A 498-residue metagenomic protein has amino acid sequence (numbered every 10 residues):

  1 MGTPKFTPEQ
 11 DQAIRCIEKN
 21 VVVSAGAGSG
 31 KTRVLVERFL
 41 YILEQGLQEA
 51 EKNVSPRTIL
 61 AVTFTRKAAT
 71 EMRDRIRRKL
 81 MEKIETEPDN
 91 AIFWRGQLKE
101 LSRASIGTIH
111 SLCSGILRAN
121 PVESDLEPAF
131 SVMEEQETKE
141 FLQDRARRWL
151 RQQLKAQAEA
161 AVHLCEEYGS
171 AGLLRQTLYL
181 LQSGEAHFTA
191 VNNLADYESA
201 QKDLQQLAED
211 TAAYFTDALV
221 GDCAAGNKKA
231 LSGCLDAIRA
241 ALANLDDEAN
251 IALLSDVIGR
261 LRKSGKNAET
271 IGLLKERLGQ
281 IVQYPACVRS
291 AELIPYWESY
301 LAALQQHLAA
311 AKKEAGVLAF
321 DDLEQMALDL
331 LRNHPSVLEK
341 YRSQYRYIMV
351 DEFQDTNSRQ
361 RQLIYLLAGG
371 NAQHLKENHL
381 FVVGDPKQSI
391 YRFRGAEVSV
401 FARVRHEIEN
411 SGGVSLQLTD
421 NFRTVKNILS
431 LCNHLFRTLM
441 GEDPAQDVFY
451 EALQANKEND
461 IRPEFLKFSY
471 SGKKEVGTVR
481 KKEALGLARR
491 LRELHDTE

Functional and structural regions predicted by a protein language model:
M1-G26, L40, Q45-Q48, A240 (+6 more regions): Helicase P-loop NTPase motor core of nucleic-acid translocases
K5, E18-N20, L60-K67, R77-L245 (+4 more regions): Conserved ATP-dependent motor core of P-loop NTPases, especially the RecA-like helicase ATPase domain
F6-Q10, I14-R15, N20-S24, T32-V34 (+8 more regions): Conserved helicase NTPase motor core
V34, R38, E71-K79, L112-A119 (+8 more regions): Alpha-helical scaffold elements adjacent to nucleotide-binding pockets in ATP/GTP-utilizing enzyme cores
V34-V54, A368-G370, I408: Walker A/P-loop NTP-binding motif
G46-R57, M81-P88, G96-R103, N120-E137 (+8 more regions): Short, polar/flexible loop-turn hinges at active-site or ligand-entry regions and domain interfaces
A68-M72, C113-I116, S124, Q388-R392 (+2 more regions): Switch/connector loops and helix/strand junctions flanking conserved nucleotide-binding motifs in nucleotide-processing
G172-L180, Q417-D496: Helicase-core coupling region on the C-terminal RecA-like lobe
